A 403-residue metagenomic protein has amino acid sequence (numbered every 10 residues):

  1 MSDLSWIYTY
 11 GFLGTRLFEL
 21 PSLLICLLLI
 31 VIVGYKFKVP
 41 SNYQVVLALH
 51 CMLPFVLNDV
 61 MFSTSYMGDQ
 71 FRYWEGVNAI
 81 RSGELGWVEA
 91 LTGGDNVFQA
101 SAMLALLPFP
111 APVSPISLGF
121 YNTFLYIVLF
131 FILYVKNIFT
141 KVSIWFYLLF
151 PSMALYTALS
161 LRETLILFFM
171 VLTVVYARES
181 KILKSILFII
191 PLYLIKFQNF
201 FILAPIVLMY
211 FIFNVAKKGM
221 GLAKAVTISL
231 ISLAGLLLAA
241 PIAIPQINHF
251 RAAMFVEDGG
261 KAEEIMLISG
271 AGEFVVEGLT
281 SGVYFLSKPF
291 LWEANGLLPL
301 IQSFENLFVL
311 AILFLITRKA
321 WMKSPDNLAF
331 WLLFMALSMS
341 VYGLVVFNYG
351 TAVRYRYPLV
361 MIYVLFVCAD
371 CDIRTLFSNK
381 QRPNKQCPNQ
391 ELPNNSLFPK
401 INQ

Functional and structural regions predicted by a protein language model:
L28-V33, F120-F139, A311-L315: Transmembrane-helix motifs of polytopic, lipid-linked glycan transferases
V39-S41, F130-P151: Transmembrane-helix signature of polytopic, membrane-embedded enzymes that assemble or transfer cell-envelope glycans
M67-F71, L192-Y193, F201-K323: Alpha-helical transmembrane segments and terminal signal-anchor/GPI-anchor hydrophobic tails, characterized by long
G68-V113, T280-S281, F285: Short hydrophobic/aromatic helix or loop-helix immediately within or flanking a transmembrane segment in polytopic
P110-V128, S303: Loop-to-helix entry region of an early transmembrane alpha helix in multi-pass inner-membrane enzymes
Y121-F124, W145-L149, M153-V171, I195 (+1 more regions): Multi-pass, polyprenyl lipid-linked donor-dependent membrane glycosyltransferases
L133-I138, V171-K184: Membrane-interface transmembrane helices that cradle and orient dolichyl/undecaprenyl
V135-K141, E179, M220, F314-F334: Membrane-interface helix-loop-helix junctions at transmembrane boundaries of multi-pass membrane enzymes, predominantly
